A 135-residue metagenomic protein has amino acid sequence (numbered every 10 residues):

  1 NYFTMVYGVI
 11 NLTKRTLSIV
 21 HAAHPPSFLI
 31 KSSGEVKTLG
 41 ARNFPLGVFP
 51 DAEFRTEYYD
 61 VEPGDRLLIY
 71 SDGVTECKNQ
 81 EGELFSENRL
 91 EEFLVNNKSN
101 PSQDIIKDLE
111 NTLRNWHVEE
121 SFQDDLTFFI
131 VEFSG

Functional and structural regions predicted by a protein language model:
N1, G47-E53, N111: Short gly/ser/thr-rich secondary-structure transition/capping motifs
N1-E35, G40, F54, H117 (+1 more regions): Catalytic core of PPM/PP2C metal-dependent serine/threonine phosphatase domains
H24, S71-G73, D125: DG-centered beta-turn motif at the end of beta-strands
F28-S33, V48-D51, N79-E81: A short, polar/proline- and glycine-enriched secondary-structure boundary/capping micro-motif
K37-G40, R55, V61-E120: Active-site-proximal, acidic helix/loop segment immediately C-terminal to a metal-coordinating Asp/Glu
N43-P45: A short acidic/small-residue loop/turn micro-motif
V131-G135: Short beta-strand-to-coil "C-cap" segments at the C-terminal boundary of structured domains/repeats, marking
